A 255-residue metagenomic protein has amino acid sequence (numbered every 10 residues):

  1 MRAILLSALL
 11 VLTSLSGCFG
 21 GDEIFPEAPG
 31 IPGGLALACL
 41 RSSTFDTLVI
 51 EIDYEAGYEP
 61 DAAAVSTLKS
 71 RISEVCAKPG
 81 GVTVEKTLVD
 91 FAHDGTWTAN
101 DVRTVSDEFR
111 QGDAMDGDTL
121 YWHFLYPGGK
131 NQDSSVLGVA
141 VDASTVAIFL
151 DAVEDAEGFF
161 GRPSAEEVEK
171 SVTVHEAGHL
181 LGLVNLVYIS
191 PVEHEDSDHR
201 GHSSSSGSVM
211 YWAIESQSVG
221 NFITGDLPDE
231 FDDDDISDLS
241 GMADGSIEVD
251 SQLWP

Functional and structural regions predicted by a protein language model:
M1-A8: Sec-dependent signal peptide recognition, specifically the positively charged N-region followed immediately by
A8, W122, G207-S208: Extracytoplasmic/periplasmic beta-strand context in beta-sandwich domains, especially the cupredoxin/COX2 CuA-binding
T13-G17: C-terminal motif of bacterial Sec signal peptides marking the signal peptidase cleavage site
F19-N131: Propeptide-to-catalytic entry region of secreted or membrane-anchored zinc metalloproteases
A36, F160-D238: The catalytic-center signature of Zn2+-dependent metalloproteases
L40, D113-Y188: Active-site-proximal segment of zinc-dependent metalloprotease catalytic domains
A56-A63, Q132-S135, A156-E157, Q217-F222: Short, solvent-exposed loop/turn elements at domain surfaces
D232-P255: Short, low-complexity, Pro/Ser/Thr/Gly-rich segments in the mature regions of secreted, periplasmic
